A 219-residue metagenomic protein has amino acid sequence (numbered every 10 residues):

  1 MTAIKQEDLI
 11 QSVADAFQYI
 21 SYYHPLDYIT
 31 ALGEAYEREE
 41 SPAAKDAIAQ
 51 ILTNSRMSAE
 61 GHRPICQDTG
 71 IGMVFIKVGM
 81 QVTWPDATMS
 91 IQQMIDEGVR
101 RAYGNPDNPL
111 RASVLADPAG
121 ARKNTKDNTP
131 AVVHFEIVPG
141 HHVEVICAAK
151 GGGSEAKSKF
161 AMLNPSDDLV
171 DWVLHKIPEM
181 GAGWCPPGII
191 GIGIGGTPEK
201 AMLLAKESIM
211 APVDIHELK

Functional and structural regions predicted by a protein language model:
M1-K219: Non-transmembrane, aqueous-exposed alpha-helical and coiled segments at domain scale
